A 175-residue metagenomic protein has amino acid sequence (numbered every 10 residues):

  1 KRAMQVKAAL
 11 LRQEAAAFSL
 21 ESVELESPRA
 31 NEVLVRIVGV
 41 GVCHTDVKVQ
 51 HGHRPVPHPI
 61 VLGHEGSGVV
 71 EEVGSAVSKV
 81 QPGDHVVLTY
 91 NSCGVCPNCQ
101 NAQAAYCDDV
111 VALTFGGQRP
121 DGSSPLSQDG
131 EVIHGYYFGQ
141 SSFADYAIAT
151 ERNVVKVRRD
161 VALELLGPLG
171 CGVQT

Functional and structural regions predicted by a protein language model:
K1-R2, K79, Q174-T175: Short, intrinsically disordered, charge-balanced linker/junction segments flanking boundaries in proteins
K1-S67, S141-N153: Short N-terminal strand-loop motif that marks the start of NAD(P)H/FAD-dependent oxidoreductase cofactor-binding domains
A17-L20, H85, Y106-C107: Short, well-ordered strand-loop elements centered on a beta-strand within folded domains, enriched for acidic residues
F18-S19, T45-V47, S78-V80, N98 (+1 more regions): Short acidic, gly/pro-rich beta-turn/loop elements at beta-sheet edges and active-site/ligand-binding grooves
E26-V40, H53-Q100, A105, L113 (+2 more regions): Glycine-rich beta-strand-centered segment in the early N-terminal region that forms part of a ligand/cofactor-binding
P97-T175: NAD(P)H dinucleotide-binding glycine-rich loop of Rossmann-like/cofactor-binding domains, especially the beta1-alpha1
